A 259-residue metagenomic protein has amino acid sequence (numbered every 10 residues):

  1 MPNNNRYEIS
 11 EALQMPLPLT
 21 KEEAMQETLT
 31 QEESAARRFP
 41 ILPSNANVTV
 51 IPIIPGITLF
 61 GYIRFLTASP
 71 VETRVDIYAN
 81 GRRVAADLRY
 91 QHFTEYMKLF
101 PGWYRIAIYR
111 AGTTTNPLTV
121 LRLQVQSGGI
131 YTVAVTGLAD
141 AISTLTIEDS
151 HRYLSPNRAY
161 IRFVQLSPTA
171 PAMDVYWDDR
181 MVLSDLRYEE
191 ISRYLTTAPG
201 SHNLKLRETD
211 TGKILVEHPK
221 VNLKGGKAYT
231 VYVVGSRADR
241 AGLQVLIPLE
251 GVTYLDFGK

Functional and structural regions predicted by a protein language model:
P2-K259: Intrinsically disordered, low-complexity polar regions and short flexible loop motifs
